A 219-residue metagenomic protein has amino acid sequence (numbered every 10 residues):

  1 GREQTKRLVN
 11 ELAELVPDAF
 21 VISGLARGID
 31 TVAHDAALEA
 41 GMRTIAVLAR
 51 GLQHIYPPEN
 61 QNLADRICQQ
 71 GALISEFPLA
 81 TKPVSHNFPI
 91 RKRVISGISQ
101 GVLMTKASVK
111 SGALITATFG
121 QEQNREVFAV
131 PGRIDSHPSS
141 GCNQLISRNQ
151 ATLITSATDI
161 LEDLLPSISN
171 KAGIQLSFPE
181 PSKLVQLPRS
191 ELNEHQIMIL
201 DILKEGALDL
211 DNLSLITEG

Functional and structural regions predicted by a protein language model:
G1-G219: Glycine-biased, small-residue-rich flexible motifs in mid-sequence functional cores and linkers
